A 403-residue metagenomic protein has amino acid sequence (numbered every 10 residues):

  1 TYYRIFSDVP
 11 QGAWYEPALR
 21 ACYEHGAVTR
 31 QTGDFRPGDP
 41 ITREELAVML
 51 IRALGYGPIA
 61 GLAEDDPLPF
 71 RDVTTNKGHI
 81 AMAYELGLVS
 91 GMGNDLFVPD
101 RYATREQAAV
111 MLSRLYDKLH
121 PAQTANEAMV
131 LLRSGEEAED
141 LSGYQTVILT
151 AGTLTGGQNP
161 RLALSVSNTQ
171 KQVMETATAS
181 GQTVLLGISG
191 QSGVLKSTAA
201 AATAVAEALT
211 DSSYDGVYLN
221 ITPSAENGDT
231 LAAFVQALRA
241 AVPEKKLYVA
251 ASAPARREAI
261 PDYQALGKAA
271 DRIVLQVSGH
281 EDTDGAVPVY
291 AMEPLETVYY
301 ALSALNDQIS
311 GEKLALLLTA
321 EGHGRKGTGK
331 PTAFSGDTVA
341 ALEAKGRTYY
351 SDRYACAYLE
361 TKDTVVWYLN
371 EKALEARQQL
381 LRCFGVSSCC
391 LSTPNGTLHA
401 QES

Functional and structural regions predicted by a protein language model:
T1-E16, E24-E44, L50-G78, S90-R105 (+1 more regions): Feature responds to low-complexity, polar/acidic, surface-exposed segments characteristic of secreted/exported proteins
Q123-A199, T203-A206, A291: Glycan-recognition patch characteristic of GH18 chitinases/ENGases and related GlcNAc/peptidoglycan-binding proteins
L132-S134, A151, L186-G190, I221-P223 (+4 more regions): A cross-domain feature marking catalytic cores of carbohydrate-active enzymes and several ubiquitous metabolic/repair
V147, L219, I273, L316 (+1 more regions): Conserved, mostly hydrophobic/aromatic
G157-S165, S224-L342: Substrate-binding surface in catalytic domains of secreted glycosidases
S197-V217, F234-A237, E258-L266: An active-site-proximal structural segment forming one wall of the substrate-binding cleft that immediately precedes
K313-Q379: Glycan-binding loop/region signatures in secreted carbohydrate-active enzymes
R377-S403: Acidic/aromatic/glycine-rich contiguous surface patches that form carbohydrate-binding/processing clefts and analogous
